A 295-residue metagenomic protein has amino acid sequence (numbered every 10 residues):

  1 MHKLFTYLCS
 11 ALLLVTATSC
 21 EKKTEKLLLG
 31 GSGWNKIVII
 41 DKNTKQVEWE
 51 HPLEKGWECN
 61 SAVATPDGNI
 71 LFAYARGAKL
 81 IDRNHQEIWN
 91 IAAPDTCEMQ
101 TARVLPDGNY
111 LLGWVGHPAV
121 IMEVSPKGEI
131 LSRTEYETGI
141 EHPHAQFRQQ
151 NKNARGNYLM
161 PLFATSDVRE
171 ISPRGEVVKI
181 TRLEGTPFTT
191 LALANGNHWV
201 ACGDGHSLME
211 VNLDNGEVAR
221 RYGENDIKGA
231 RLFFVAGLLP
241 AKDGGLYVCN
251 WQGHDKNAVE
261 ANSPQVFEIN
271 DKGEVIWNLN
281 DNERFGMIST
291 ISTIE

Functional and structural regions predicted by a protein language model:
M1-L8: Bacterial N-terminal signal peptides that target proteins for export
L8, L12-T24: Bacterial Sec-dependent signal peptides at the C-terminal "C-region" and cleavage site
K23-E295: Histidine-/acidic-rich catalytic cores in large beta-rich domains
